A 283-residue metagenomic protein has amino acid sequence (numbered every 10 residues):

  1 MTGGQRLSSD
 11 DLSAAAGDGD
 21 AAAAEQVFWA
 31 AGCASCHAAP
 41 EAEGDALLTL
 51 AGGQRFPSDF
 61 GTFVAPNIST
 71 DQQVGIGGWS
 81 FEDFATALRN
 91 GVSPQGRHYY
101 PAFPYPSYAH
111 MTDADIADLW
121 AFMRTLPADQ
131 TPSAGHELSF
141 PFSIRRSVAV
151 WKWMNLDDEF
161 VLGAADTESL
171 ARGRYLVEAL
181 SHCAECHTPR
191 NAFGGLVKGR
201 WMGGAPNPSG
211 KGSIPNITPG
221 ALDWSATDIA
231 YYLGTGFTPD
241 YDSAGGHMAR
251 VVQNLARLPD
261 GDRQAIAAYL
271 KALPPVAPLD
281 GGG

Functional and structural regions predicted by a protein language model:
M1, P106, M111-R174, P189 (+1 more regions): Extended surface/linker regions that mediate inter-domain or inter-protein docking in multi-component redox
G3-W29, G44, A149-E178, G283: Electrostatic cytochrome c docking/interface patches
A24, A30-P40, F84, L119 (+4 more regions): The canonical Cys-X-X-Cys-His
V27-A65, D71, G77: Extracytoplasmic/periplasmic/luminal assembly and interaction segments in envelope/secretory/respiratory proteins
H37, V92, M123-P127, V177 (+3 more regions): Protein kinase-like catalytic domain
Q54-D83, P106-I116, R200-D240, R250-Q264: Electron-transfer interface patches adjacent to heme c in soluble/periplasmic c-type cytochromes and di-/multiheme
Q95-R97, F193-G194, D223-T227, T238-G245: Substrate-binding/catalytic groove segments of enzymes that remodel or degrade extracellular structural polymers
S107, I144-T227: Surface-exposed interaction/gating patches
